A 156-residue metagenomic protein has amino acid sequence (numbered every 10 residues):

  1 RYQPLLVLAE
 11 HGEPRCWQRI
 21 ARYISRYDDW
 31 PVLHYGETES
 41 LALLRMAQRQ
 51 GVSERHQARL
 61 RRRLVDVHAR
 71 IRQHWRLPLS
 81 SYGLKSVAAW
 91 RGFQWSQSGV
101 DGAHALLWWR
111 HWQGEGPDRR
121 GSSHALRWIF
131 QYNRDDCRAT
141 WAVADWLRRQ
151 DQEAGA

Functional and structural regions predicted by a protein language model:
Y2-L106: Conserved DEDDh/DEDDy metal-dependent 3′-5′ exonuclease domain
V87, R91-A156: Acidic, Mg2+-coordinating catalytic module of metal-dependent nucleases/exonucleases that use a two-metal-ion mechanism
